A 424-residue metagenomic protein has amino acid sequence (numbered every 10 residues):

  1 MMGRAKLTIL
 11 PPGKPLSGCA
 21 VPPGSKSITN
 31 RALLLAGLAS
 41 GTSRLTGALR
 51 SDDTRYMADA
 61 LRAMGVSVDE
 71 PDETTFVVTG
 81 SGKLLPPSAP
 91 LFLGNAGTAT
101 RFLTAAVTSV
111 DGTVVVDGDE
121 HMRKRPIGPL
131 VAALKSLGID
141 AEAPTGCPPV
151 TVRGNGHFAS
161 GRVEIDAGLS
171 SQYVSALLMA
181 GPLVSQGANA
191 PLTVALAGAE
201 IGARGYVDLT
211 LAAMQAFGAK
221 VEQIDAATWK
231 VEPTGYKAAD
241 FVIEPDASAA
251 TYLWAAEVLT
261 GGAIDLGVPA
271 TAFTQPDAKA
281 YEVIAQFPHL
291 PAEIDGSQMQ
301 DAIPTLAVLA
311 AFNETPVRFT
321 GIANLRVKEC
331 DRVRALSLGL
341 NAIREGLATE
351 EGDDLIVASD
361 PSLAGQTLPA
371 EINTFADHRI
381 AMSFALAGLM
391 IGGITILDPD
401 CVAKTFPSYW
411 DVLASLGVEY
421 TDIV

Functional and structural regions predicted by a protein language model:
M1-V424: Short, structured segments at the rim of ligand-binding sites
